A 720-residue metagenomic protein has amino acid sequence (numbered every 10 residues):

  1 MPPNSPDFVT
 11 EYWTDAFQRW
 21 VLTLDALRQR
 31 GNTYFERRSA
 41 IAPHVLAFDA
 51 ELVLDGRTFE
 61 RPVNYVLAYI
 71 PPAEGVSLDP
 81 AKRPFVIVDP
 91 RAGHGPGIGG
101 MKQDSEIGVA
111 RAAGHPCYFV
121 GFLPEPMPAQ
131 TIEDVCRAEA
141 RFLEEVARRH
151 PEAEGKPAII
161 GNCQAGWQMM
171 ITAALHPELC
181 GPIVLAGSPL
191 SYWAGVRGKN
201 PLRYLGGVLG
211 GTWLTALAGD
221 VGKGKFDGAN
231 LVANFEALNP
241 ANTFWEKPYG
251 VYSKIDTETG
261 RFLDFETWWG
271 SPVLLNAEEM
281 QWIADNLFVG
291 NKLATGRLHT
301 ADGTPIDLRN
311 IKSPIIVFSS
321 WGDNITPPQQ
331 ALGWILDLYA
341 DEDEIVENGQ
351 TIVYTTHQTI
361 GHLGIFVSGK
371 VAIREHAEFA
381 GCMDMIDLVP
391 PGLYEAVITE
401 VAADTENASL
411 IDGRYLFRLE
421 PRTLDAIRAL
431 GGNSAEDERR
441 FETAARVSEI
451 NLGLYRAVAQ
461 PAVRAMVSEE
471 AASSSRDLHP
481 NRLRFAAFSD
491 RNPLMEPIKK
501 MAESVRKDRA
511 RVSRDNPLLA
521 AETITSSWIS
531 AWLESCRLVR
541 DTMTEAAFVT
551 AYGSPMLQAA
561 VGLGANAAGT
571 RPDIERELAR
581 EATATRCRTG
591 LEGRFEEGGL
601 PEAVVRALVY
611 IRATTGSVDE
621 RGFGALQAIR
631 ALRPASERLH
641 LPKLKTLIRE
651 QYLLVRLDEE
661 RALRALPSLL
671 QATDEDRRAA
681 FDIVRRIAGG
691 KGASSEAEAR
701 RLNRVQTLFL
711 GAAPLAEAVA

Functional and structural regions predicted by a protein language model:
M1-A26, R148, E152, M169-E278 (+2 more regions): Alpha/beta-hydrolase-fold enzymes
M1-N4, L123, F288, K292-I306 (+2 more regions): Alpha/beta-hydrolase-fold serine-hydrolase catalytic core, especially in secreted/extracellular enzymes
S39-P126: Short, surface-exposed "cap/lid" segments of acyl-processing enzymes
E125-Q130, R137-K156, Q168: Conserved acidic catalytic loop of the alpha/beta-hydrolase fold
I159-G161, A186, F318: Short beta-strand immediately N-terminal to the catalytic nucleophile in serine-hydrolase-like folds
I160-M169: Gly/Ala-rich beta-loop-alpha elbow adjacent to hydrolase catalytic centers
I311, V317-S319, D323: Short beta-strand/loop motif that positions the catalytic acidic residue of the alpha/beta-hydrolase fold
N566-A720: Small-residue-enriched hydrophobic alpha-helices in membranes
